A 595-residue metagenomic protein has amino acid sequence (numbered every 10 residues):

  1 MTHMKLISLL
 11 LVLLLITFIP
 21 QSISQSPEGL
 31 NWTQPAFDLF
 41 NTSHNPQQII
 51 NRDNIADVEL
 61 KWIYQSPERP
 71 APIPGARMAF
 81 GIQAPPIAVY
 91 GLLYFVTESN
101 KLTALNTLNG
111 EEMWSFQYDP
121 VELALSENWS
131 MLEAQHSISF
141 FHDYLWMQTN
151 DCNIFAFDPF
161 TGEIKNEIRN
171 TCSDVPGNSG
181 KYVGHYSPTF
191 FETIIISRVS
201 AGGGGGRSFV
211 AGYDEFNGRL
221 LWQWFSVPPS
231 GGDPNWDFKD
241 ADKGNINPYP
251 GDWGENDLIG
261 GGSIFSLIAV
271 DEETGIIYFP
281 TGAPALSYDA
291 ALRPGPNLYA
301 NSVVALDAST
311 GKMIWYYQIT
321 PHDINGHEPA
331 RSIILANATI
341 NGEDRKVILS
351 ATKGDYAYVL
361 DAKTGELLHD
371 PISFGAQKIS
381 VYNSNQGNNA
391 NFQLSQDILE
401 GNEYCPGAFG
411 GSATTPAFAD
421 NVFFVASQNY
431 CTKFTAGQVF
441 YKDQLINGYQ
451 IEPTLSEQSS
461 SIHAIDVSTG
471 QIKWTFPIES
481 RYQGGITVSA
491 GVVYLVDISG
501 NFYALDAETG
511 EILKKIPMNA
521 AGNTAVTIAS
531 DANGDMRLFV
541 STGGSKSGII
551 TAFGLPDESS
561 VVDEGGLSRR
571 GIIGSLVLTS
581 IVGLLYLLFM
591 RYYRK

Functional and structural regions predicted by a protein language model:
L10-F18: Bacterial N-terminal signal peptides
S26-R77, E111-E127, E163-C172, R219-P229 (+10 more regions): Aromatic (tryptophan-biased) beta-strands that constitute blades/sheets of beta-rich domains
G29-L39, A76-K101, E127-I154, G180-F209 (+10 more regions): Repeat-blade elements of multi-bladed beta-propeller folds
R52-I55, T107, P159, E215 (+7 more regions): Inter-blade boundary loops/turns of WD-repeat beta-propellers
K101-Y118, P159, G212-V227, G261-F265 (+5 more regions): Carboxylate/His-rich catalytic cores and anion/metal-binding grooves
A104, A156, G212, A305 (+4 more regions): Conserved blade-register residue in beta-propeller folds
D563-L578: Juxtamembrane/start-of-transmembrane alpha-helix segments at the extracytoplasmic/lumenal side of membrane anchors
V582-K595: C-terminal membrane-anchoring or membrane-association module
